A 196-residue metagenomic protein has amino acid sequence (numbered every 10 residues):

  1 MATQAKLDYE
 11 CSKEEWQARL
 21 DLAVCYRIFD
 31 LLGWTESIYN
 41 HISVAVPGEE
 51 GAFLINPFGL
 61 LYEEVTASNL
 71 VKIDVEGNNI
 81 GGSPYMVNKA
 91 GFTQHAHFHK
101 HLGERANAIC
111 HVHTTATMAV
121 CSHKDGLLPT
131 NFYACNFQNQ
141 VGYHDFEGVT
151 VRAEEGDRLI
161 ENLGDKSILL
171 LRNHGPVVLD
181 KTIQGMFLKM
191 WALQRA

Functional and structural regions predicted by a protein language model:
M1-A196: Glycine-rich flexible loops
